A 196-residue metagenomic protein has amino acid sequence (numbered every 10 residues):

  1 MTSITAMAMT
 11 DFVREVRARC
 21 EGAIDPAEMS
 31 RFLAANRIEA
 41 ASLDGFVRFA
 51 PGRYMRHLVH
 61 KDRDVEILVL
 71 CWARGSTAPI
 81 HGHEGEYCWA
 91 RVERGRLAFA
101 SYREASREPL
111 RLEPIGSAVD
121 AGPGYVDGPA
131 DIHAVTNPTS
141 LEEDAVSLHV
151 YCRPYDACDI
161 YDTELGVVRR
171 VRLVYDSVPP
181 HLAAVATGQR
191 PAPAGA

Functional and structural regions predicted by a protein language model:
M1-A41: N-terminal leader/capping segments at the start of a protein or of a new domain
G45-R74: A short glycine-rich, His/Asp/Glu-containing loop-to-beta-strand
L68-H83, G128-A130: Conserved short histidine dyad/triad with adjacent acidic residue
R74, G85-R103: Glycine- and acidic-residue-biased ligand/ion/polar-headgroup-sensing regions
P79-H81, F99-A100, V126-D127, H133-T139: Short beta-strand His + acidic residue motifs that chelate non-heme Fe in jelly-roll/DSBH and cupin folds
W89, E104-H133, L173: Short acidic-glycine-tyrosine-enriched beta hairpin
W89, L141-A157: A short hydrophobic beta-strand segment most commonly corresponding to one strand of the jelly-roll/cupin
G166-A196: Long hydrophobic alpha-helical segments typical of transmembrane helices together with their membrane-interfacial
